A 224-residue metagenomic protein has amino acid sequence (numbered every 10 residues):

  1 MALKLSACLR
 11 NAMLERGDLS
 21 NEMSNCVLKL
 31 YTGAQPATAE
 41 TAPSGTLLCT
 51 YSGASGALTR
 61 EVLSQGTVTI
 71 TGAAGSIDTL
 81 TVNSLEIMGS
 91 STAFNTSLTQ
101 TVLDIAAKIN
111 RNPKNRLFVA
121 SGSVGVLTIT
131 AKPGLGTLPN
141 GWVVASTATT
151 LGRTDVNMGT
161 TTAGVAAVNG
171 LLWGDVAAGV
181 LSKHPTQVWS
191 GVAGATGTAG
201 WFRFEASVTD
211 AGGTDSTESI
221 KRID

Functional and structural regions predicted by a protein language model:
M1-E61, A166-F202, A206-D224: Small cysteine-rich, disulfide-bonded extracellular modules of the LU/uPAR three-finger superfamily and closely related
S64-A145, D155, A199-E205, S216-R222: Extended, beta-strand-rich, solvent-exposed assembly scaffolds of outer structural proteins
L80-V82, L151-A166: Bacterial flagellar/type III secretion structural subunits and associated motility module proteins, recognized via
